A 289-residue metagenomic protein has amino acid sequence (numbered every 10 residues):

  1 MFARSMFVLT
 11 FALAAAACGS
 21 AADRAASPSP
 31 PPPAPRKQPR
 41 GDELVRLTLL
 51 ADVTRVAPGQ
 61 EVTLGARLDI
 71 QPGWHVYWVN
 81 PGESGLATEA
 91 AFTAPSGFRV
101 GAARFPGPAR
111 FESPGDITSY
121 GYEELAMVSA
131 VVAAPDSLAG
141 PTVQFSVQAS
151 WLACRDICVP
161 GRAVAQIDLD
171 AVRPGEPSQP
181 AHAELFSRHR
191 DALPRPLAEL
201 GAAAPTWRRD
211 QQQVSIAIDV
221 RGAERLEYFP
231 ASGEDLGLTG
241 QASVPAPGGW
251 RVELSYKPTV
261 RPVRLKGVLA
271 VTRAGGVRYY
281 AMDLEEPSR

Functional and structural regions predicted by a protein language model:
M1-R4: Positively charged n-region of N-terminal signal peptides that target proteins for export
M6-A16: Bacterial N-terminal signal peptides
G19-R289: Extracellular/lumen-exposed scaffold segments
